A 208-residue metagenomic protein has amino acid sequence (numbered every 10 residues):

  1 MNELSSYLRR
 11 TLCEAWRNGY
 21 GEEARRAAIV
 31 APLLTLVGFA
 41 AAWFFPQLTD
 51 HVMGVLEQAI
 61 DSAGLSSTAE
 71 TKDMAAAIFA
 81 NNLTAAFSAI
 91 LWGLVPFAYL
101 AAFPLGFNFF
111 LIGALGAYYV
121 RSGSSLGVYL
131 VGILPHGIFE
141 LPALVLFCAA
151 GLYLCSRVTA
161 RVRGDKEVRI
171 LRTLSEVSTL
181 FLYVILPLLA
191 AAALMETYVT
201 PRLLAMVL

Functional and structural regions predicted by a protein language model:
L8-R25, A89, K166-L174: Cytosolic juxtamembrane amphipathic/interface segments immediately preceding and feeding into a transmembrane helix
N18-M53: N-terminal signal-anchor transmembrane alpha helix
W43, Q47, G93-A117: Transmembrane alpha-helix/helix-exit interface in multi-pass inner-membrane proteins
T49-A69, L111-G132: Membrane-interface interhelical connector segments
G64-W92: Interfacial helix-start motif at the membrane-water boundary
Y119-G137, A193-L208: Interfacial helix-loop-helix junctions of multi-pass membrane proteins
L134-G151, C155-R157: A structural-propensity feature for long, helix-poor, extended segments
A149-L208: Terminal transmembrane helical module of multi-pass membrane proteins
